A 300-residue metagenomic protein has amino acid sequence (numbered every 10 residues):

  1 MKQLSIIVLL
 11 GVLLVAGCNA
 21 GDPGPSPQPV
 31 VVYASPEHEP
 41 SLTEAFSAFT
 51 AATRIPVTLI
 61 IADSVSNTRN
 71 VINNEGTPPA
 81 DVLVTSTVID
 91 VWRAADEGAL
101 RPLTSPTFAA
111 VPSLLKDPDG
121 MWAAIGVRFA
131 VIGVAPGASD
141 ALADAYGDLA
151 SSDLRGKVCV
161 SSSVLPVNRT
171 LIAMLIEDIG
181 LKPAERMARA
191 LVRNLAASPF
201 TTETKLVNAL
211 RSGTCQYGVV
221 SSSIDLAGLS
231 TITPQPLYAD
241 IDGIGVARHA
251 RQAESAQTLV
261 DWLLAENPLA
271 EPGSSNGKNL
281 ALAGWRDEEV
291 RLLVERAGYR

Functional and structural regions predicted by a protein language model:
M1-I6: Bacterial N-terminal signal peptides that target proteins for export
I7-A16: Bacterial N-terminal signal peptides
C18-W92: Early extracytoplasmic/lumenal segment of secretory-pathway proteins
S35-L42, P78-T214, G228: Extracytoplasmic ligand-binding site segments that recognize negatively charged/polar headgroups
V57-L59, V158, S230-T231: Generic structural signal for residues in well-ordered beta-strands
V131-S139, D240-S255, W262, E271: A bilobed periplasmic-binding-protein/Venus flytrap-type ligand-binding module shared by bacterial periplasmic
F200-H249: Extracytoplasmic/periplasmic substrate-binding proteins
W262-R300: Extracellular/periplasmic juxtamembrane helices and adjacent flexible linkers that interface with membrane partners
